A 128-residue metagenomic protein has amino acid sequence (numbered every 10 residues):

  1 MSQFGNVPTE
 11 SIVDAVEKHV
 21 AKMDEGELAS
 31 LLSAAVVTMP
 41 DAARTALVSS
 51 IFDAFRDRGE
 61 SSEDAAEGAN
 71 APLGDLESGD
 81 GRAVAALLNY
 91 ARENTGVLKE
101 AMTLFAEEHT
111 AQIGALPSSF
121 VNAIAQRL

Functional and structural regions predicted by a protein language model:
M1-L128: Amphipathic alpha-helical interaction segments
